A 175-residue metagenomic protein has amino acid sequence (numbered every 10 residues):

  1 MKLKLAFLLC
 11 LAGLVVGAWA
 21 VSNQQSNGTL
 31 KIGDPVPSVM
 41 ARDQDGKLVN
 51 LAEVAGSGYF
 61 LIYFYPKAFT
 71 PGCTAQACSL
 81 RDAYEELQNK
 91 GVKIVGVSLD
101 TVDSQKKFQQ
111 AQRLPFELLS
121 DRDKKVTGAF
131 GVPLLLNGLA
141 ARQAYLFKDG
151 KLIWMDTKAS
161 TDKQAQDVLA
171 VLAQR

Functional and structural regions predicted by a protein language model:
L5-F7, L14-S38: N-proximal helix/coil linker or "cap" segments that precede and/or mark the start of modular domains
D34-P35, L139-A141: Short, small/polar residue-rich loop motifs at catalytic or cofactor-binding pockets
V39-Y59: A short beta-strand-turn-helix
E53-T74, L80: Short active-site neighborhood of thiol/selenol oxidoreductases, capturing the structured segment around
F69, T74-Q112, K124-V126: Structural microenvironment flanking redox-active thiols in thiol-disulfide oxidoreductases
E117-D121: Short acidic-hydrophobic, aromatic-tinged amphipathic segments that line or gate anion-handling sites
A140-R175: Thiol-/selenol-based redox modules, centered on thioredoxin-like and closely related oxidoreductase domains
